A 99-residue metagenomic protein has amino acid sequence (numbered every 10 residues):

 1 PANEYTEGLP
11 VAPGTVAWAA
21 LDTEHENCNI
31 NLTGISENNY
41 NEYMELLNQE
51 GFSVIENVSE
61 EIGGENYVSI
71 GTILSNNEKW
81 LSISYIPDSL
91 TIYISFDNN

Functional and structural regions predicted by a protein language model:
P1-N99: An acidic-aromatic pocket/loop used at catalytic or ligand-binding sites
